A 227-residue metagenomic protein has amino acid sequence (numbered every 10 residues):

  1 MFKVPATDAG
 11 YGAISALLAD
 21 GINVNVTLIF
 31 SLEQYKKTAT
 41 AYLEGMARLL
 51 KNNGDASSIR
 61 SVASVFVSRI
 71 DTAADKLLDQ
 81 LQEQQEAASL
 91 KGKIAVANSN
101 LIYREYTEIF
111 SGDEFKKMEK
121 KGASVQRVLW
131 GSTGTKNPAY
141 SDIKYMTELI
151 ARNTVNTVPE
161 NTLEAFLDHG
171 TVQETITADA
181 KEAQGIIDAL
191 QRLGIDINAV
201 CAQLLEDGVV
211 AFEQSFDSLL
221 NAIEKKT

Functional and structural regions predicted by a protein language model:
M1, E114-K117, L220-I223, T227: Long, hydrophobic, amphipathic alpha-helical segments used as structural scaffolds
M1-G12: Active-site beta->alpha loop and helix N-cap motifs at the rims of alpha/beta catalytic domains
G10, L32-Q34, E206-D207, L220: Short secondary-structure capping/turn micro-motifs that flank functional sites
I14, I22-N161: Catalytic alpha/beta core domains of metabolic enzymes, predominantly
L17: Phosphate/pyrophosphate-binding loops and the adjoining catalytic core of nucleotide-dependent enzymes
G122-K226: Flexible, acidic glycine-rich loops studded with aromatic residues
